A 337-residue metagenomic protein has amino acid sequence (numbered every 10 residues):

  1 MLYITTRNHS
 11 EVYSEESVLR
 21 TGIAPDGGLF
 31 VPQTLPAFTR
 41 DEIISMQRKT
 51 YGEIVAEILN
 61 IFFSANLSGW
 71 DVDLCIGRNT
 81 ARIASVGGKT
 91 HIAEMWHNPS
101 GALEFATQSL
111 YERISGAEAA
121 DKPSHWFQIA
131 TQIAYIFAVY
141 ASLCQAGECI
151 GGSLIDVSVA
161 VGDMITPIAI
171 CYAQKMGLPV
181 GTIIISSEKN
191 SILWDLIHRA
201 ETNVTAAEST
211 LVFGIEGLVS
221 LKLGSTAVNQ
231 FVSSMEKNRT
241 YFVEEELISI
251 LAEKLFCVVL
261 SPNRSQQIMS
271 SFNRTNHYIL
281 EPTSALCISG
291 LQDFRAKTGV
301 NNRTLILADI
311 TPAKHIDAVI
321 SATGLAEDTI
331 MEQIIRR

Functional and structural regions predicted by a protein language model:
M1-R337: PLP-dependent amino-acid enzyme catalytic core
